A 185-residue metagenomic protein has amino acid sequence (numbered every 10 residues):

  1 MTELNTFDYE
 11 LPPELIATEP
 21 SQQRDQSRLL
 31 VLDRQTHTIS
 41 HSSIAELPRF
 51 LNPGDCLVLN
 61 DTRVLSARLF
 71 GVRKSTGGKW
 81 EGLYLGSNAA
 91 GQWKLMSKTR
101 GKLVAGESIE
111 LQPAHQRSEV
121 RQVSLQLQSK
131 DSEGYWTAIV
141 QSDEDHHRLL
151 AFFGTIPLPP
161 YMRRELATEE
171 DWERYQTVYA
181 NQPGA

Functional and structural regions predicted by a protein language model:
M1-A185: A cross-family signal for N-terminal binding/gating loops and helix N-caps that shape access to the active site
